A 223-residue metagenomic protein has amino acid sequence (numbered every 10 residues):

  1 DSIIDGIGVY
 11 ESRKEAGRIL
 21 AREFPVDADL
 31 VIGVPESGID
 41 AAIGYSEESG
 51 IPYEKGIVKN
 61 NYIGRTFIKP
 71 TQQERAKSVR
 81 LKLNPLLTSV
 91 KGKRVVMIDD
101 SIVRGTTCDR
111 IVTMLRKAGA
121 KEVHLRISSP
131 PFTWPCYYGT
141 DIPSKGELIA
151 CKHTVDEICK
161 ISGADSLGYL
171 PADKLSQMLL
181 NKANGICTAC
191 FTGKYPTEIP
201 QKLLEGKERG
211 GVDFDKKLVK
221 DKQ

Functional and structural regions predicted by a protein language model:
D1-Q223: PRPP-associated nucleotide enzymes
